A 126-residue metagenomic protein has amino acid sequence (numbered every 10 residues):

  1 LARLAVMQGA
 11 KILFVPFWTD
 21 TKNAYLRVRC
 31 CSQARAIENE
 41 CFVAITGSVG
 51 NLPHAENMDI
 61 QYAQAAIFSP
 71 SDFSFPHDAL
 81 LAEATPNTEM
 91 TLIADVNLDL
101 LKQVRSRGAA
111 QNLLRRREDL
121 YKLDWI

Functional and structural regions predicted by a protein language model:
L1-E89: CN hydrolase (nitrilase-like) catalytic-core segments centered on the catalytic cysteine and neighboring Lys/Glu
K22, L52-P53, D95, Q111 (+1 more regions): Flexible domain-boundary/linker segments
C41, F73, D99, S106-A109: Generic secondary-structure signature for well-ordered alpha-helical cores
S69-P70, D95-D99, W125: Short beta-strand-to-coil "C-cap" segments at the C-terminal boundary of structured domains/repeats, marking
L81-Q103: A hydrophobic, small-residue-rich beta->alpha segment in the mid-to-C-terminal subdomain of diverse proteins
L101-I126: Cysteine/selenocysteine-centered motifs that mediate thiol-based redox chemistry or coordinate metal-sulfur cofactors
